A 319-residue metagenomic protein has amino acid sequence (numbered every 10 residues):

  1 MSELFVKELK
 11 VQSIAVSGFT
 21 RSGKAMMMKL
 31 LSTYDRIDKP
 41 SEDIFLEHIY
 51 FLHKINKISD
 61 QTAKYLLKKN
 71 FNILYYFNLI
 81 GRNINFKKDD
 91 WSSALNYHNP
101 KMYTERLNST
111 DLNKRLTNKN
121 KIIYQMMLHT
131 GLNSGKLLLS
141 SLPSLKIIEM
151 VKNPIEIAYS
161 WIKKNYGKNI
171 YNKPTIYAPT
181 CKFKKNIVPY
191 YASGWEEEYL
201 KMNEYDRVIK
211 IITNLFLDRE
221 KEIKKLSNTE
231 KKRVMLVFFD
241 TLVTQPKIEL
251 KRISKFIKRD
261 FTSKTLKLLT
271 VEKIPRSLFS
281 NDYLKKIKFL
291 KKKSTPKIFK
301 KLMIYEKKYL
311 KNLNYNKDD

Functional and structural regions predicted by a protein language model:
M1-A15, T20, K185-L236, L242-D319: PAPS-dependent sulfotransferases, especially Golgi type II membrane carbohydrate sulfotransferases
S2-H53: Gly/lys/ser-thr-rich phosphate-binding loops in alpha/beta enzymes that coordinate phosphoanhydride or phosphate groups
I14, D38, K146-I148, M235-V237: Hydrophobic/aromatic beta-strand patches that form the interior of the parallel beta-sheet core in alpha/beta enzyme
S17-G18, Q125-T130, M150-K152, F239-D240: Short His-Asn-centered micro-motif
G23-R36, L137-L142, I162, L236-F261: PAPS/PAP-binding and catalytic site of the sulfotransferase fold
E42-M126, T180-E197: PAPS-dependent sulfation machinery
F45, K152-E156, L242-V243: Conserved nucleotide-binding/hydrolysis micro-motifs of P-loop NTPases
M127-L128, L138-K164: Conserved phosphate-donor/acceptor-positioning beta-strand/loop module used by diverse small-molecule
